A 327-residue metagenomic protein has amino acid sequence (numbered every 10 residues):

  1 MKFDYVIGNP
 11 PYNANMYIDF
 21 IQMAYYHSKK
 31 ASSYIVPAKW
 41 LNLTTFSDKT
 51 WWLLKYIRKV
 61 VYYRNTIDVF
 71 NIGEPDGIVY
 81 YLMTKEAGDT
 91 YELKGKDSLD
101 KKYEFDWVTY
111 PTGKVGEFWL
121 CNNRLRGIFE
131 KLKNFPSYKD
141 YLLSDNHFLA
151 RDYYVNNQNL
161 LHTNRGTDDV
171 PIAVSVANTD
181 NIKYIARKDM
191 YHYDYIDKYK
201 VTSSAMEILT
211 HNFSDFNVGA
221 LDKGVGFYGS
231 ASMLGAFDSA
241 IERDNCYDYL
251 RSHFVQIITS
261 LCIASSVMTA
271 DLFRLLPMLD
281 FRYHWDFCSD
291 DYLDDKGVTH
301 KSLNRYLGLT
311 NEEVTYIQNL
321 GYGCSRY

Functional and structural regions predicted by a protein language model:
M1: S-adenosyl-L-methionine
D4-M83, C246: Conserved Class I SAM-dependent methyltransferase catalytic core
N9, H27, Y249, S302-Y306 (+1 more regions): Generic, well-ordered alpha-helical scaffold segments in large soluble proteins
I35-V36, L234-A236: Conserved beta-strand segments of the P-loop GTPase G domain that flank and frequently precede/overlap
P37, E86, N319: Surface loops and adjacent helix of pleckstrin homology
L41-N42, T210-N212, C324: Flexible loop/turn segments at secondary-structure boundaries
I67-G229, G235-N311, T315: C-terminal substrate-recognition regions of SAM-dependent nucleic acid methyltransferases
E312-Y327: Short, amphipathic C-terminal "tail helix"
